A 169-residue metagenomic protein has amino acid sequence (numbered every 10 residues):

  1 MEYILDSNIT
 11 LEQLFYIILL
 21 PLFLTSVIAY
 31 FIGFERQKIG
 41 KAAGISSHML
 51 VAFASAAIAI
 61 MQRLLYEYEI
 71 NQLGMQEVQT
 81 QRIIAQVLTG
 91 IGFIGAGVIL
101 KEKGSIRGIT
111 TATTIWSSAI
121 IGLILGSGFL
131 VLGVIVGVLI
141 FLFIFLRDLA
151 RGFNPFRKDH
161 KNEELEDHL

Functional and structural regions predicted by a protein language model:
M1-Q72, Q81, L130-I135, L165-L169: Alpha-helical transmembrane segments and their membrane-interface boundaries that form or gate the permeation pathway
A29-K41, I94-R107, L149: C-terminal ends of transmembrane helices
K38-V51, E77-L88, E102-W116: Short, non-helical or kinked segments that cap or interrupt transmembrane helices
L50-I60, T113-G126: Small-residue-rich segments of transmembrane alpha-helices in multi-pass membrane proteins, especially helix faces
L64-Q81, V87, I91-G92, A96-V98: Membrane-helix boundary/interface segments in integral membrane proteins
L139-L149: Alpha-helical transmembrane segments and their membrane-interface exit regions
P155-L169: Non-transmembrane accessory domains of multi-pass membrane transporters/channels
